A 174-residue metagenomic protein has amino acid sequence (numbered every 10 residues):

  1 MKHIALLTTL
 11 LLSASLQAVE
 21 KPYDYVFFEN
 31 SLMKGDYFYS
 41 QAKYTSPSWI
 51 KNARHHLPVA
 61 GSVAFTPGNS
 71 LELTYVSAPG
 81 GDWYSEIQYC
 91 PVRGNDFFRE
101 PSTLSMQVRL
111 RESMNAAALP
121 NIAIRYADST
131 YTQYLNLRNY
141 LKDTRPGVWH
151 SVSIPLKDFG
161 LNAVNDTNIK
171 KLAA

Functional and structural regions predicted by a protein language model:
M1-I4: Positively charged n-region of N-terminal signal peptides that target proteins for export
L6-L7, N165: A detector of low-complexity, intrinsically disordered, Ser/Thr/Gly/Pro/Ala-rich segments
L7-L10, T132-Y134: Alpha-helical and His/Cys-centered functional microenvironments
T9-Q17: Hydrophobic h-region of N-terminal signal peptides that target proteins for export in Gram-negative bacteria
A18-A174: Beta-rich carbohydrate-recognition modules and glycan-binding surfaces
